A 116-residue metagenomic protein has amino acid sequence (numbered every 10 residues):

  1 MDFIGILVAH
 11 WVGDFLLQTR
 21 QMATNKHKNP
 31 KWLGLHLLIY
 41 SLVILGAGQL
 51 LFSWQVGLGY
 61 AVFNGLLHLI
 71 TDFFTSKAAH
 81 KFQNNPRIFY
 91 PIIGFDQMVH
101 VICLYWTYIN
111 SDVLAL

Functional and structural regions predicted by a protein language model:
M1-N84, Y90-L116: Hydrophobic alpha-helical transmembrane segments
